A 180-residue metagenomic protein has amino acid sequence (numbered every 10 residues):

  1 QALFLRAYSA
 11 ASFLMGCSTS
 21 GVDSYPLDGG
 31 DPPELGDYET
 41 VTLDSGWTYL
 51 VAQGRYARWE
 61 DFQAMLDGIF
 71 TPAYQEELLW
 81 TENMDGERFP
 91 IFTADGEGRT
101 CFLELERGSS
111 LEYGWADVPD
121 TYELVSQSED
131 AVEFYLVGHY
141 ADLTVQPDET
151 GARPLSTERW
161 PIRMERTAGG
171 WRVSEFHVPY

Functional and structural regions predicted by a protein language model:
Q1-E104: Core segments of small alpha/beta cavity-forming domains
Y38-E39, E106-S109, V145-E149: Short secondary-structure boundary micro-motifs
L43, S128, D148, T167: Acidic surface patches and DE-rich sequence motifs
R88-L143: Surface-exposed, charged secondary-structure patches
A131-Y135, L155-Y180: Short beta-strand edge/turn micro-motifs at domain boundaries
H139-S156: Short, cysteine-centered beta-strand-loop-beta hairpins and adjacent loop/turn segments enriched in charged/polar
